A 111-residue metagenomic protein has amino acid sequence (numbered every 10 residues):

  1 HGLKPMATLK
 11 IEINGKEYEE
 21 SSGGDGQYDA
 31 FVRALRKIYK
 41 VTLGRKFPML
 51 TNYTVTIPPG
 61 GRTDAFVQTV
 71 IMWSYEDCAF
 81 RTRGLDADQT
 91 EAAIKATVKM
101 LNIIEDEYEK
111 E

Functional and structural regions predicted by a protein language model:
H1-E111: Terminal or standalone catalytic/regulatory effector modules within metabolic enzymes and repeat proteins
